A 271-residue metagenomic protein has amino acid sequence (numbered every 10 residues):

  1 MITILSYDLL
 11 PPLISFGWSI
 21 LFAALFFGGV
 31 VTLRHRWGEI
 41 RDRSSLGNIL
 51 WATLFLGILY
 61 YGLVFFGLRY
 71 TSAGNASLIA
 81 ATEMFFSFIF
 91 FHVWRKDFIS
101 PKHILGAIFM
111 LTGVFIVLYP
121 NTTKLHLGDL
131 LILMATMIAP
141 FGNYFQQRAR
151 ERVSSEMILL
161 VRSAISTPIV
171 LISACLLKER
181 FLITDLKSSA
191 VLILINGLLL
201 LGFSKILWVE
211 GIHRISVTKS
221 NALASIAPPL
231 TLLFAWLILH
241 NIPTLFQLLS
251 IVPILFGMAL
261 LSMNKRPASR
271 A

Functional and structural regions predicted by a protein language model:
M1, T53-I58, G62, M84-I89 (+6 more regions): Hydrophobic/small/kink-forming positions within alpha-helical transmembrane segments of polytopic membrane proteins
M1-I4, L10-L13, A24-F27, S87-F88 (+2 more regions): Transmembrane alpha-helical segments that form core, pore/gating elements of small-molecule transporters/exporters
L9-G17, R41-G47, Y119-I138, C175-I195 (+1 more regions): Juxtamembrane helix-entry segments on the extracytoplasmic side of multipass membrane proteins
S15-W18, Y61, A76-M84, F145-P168 (+1 more regions): Helix-helix packing/entry segments at the starts of transmembrane helices
F26-V31, E83-L105, P229-L248: C-terminal transmembrane-helix exit sites in multi-pass transporters
F27, I99-Y119, M137, V170 (+4 more regions): Hydrophobic transmembrane alpha-helices of multi-pass small-molecule transport proteins
V31-A76, A80, V114-I116, G197-I215: Specific transmembrane alpha-helical segments of multi-pass solute transporters/efflux pumps, especially DMT/EamA
S44-W51, I99-M110, D129-I132, V153-S163 (+1 more regions): Cytoplasmic-side transmembrane-helix entry/capping segments in multi-pass membrane proteins
